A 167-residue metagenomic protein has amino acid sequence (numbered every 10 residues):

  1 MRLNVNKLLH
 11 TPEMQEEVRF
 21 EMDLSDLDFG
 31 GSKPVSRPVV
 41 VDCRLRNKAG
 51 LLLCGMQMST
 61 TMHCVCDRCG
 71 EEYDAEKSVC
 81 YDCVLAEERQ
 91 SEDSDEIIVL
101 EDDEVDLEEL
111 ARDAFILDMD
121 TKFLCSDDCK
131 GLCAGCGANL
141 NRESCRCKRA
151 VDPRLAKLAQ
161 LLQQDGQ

Functional and structural regions predicted by a protein language model:
M1-Q167: Structured interface patches
